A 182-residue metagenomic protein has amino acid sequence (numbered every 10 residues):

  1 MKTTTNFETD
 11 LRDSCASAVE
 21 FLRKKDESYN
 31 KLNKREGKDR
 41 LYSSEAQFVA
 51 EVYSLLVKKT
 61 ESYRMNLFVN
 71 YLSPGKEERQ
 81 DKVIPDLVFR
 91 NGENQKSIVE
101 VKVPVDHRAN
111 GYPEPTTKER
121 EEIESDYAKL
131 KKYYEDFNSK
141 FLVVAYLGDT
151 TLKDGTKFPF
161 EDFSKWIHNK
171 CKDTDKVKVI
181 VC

Functional and structural regions predicted by a protein language model:
M1-K2: Interfaces and regulatory segments of ATP-dependent nucleotide/adenylate/phosphodiester-chemistry enzymes
L11-L72: Acidic-basic catalytic patches of nuclease active cores, encompassing PD-(D/E)XK and other metal-cofactor nuclease
A18, L22, V52-T60, Y127-F137 (+1 more regions): Hydrophobic, Leu/Ile/Phe/Ala-enriched alpha-helical segments that form helix-helix packing faces
L32-D39, L72-E77, H107-K118: Surface-exposed cleft-lining segments at the edges of enzyme active sites
S43, Q47-E51, K82, E122-S125 (+1 more regions): Short, well-structured alpha-helical interface segments that form or flank functional binding sites
Y63-I98: Active-site metal-binding core of divalent-cation-utilizing nuclease and nuclease-like domains
K96-F160: Catalytic cores of nucleic-acid endonucleases
K153-C182: Non-catalytic C-terminal interaction segments of nucleic acid-processing enzymes
